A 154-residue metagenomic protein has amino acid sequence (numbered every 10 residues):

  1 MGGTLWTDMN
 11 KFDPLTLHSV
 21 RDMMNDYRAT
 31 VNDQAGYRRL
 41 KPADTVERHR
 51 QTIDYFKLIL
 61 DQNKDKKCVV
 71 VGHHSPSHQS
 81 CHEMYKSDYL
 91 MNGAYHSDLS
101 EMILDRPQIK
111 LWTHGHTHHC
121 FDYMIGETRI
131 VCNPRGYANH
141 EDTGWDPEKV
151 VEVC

Functional and structural regions predicted by a protein language model:
M1, V69, L111-T113, V131: Hydrophobic/aromatic beta-strand patches that form the interior of the parallel beta-sheet core in alpha/beta enzyme
M1-V69, H74-K86: Active-site-proximal loop/helix segment associated with metal-binding centers of metalloenzymes
G3-L5, H74, G115-H118, R135-Y137: Active-site metal-binding loops of divalent metal-dependent hydrolases
W6-M9, Y55, Y95, W112 (+1 more regions): Bulky hydrophobic/aromatic packing residues
H82, S87, M91-K110, H118-C154: Binuclear metal-dependent phosphoesterase catalytic core
